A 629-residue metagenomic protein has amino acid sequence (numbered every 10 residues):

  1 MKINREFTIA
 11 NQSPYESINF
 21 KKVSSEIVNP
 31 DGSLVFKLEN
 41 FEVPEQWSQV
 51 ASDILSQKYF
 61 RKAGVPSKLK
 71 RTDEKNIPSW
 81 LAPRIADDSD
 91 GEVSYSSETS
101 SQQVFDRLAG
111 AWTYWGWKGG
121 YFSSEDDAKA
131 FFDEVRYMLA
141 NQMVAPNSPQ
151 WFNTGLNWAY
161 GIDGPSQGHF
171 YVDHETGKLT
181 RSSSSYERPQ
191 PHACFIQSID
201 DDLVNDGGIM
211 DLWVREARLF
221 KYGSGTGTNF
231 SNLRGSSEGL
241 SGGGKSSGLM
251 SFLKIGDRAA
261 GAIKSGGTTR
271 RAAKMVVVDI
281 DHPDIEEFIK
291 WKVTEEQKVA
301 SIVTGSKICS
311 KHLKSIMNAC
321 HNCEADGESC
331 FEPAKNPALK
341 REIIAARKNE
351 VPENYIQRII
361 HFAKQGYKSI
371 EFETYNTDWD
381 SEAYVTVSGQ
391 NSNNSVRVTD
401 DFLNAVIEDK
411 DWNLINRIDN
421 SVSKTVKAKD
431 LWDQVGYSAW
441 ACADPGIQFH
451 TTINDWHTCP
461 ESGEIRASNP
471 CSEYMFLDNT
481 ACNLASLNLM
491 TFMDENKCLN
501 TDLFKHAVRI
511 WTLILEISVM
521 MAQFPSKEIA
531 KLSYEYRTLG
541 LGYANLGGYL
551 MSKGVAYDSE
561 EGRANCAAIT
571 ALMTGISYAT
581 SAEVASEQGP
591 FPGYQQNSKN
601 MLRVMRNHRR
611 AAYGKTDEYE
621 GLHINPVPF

Functional and structural regions predicted by a protein language model:
M1-F629: Extended catalytic cores of very large enzyme megasubunits
